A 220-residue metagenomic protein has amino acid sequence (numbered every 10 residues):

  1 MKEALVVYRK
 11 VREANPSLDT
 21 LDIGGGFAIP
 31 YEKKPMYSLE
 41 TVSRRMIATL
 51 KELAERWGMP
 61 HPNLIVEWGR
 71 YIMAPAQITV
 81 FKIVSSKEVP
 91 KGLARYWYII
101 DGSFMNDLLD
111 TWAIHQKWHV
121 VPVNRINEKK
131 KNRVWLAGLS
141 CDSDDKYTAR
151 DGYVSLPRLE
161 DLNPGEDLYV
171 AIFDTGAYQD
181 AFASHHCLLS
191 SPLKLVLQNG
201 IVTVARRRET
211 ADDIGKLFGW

Functional and structural regions predicted by a protein language model:
M1-G92, C187-L189: Active-site loop/helix belt of alpha/beta enzymes
R45, M59-W220: Charged (often Lys/Glu-rich) extended helix/loop segments that serve as interaction or gating elements
